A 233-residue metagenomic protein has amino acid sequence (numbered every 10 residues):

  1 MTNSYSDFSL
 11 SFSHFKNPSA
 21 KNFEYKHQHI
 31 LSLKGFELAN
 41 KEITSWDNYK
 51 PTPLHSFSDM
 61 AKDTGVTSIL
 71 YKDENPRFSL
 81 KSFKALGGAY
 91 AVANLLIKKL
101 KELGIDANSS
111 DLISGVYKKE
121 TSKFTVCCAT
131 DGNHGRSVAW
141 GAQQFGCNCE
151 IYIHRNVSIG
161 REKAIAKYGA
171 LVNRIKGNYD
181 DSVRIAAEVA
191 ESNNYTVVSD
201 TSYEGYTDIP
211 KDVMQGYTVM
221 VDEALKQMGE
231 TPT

Functional and structural regions predicted by a protein language model:
M1-T233: PLP-dependent amino-acid enzyme catalytic core
